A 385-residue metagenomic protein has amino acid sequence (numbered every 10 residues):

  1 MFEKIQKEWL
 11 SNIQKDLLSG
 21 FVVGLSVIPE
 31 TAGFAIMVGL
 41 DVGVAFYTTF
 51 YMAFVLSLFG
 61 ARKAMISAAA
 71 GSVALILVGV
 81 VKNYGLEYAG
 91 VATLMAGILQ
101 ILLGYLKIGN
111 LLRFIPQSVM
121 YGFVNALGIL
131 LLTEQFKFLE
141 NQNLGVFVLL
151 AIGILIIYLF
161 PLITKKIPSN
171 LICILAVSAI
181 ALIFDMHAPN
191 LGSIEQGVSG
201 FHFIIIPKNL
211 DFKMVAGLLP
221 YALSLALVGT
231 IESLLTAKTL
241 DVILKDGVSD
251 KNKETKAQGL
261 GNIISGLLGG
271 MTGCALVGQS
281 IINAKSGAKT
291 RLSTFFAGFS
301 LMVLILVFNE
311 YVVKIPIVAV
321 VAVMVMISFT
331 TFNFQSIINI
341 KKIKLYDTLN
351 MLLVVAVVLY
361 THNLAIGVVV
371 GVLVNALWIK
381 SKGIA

Functional and structural regions predicted by a protein language model:
M1-F21, S26, L77, K82-K245 (+1 more regions): Core transmembrane helix bundle of multi-pass membrane transport proteins
K4-K15, F21, L25-K63, D211-L292: Membrane-embedded helical hairpins/re-entrant loop segments and their flanking transmembrane helices within multi-pass
I28, A32, D41, I76 (+11 more regions): Ubiquitous "structural anchor" signal
P29-T31, T49-L56, A74-L77, L103-L106 (+5 more regions): Hydrophobic, membrane-inserted alpha-helices
L40-D41, F50-Y51, M65-S67, V148-L150 (+3 more regions): Short linear motifs at secondary-structure transitions and domain/linker junctions
L58-A68, G383-A385: Interfacial aromatic-anchored transmembrane helix boundaries in multi-pass membrane proteins
A68-L77, G85-Q117, V124, V248 (+2 more regions): Helix-loop-helix junctions within the multi-pass membrane cores of secondary transporters/permeases
